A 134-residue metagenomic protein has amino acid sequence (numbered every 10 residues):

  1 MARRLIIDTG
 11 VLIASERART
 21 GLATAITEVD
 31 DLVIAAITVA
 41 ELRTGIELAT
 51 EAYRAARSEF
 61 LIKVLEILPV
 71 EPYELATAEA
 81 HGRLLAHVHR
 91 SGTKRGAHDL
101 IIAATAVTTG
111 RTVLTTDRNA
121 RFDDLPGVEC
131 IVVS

Functional and structural regions predicted by a protein language model:
M1-A35, T44-K63: Short, well-structured N-terminal submotif of metal-dependent ribonuclease cores
A2, A103, V107-S134: Acidic, PIN/NYN-like endoribonuclease modules and their adjacent C-terminal/linker elements
R3, P69-L114: Active-site neighborhoods of divalent-metal-dependent phosphate/nucleic-acid chemistry enzymes
I7-D8, I34-A35, K94-G96, D117-R118 (+1 more regions): Histidine- and aromatic-rich ligand-binding microenvironments
L12, V39-L42, A78, N119-F122: A generic structural signal for short hydrophobic patches within well-formed alpha-helices
E28, E66, L125-P126: Short, structured coil segments at secondary-structure junctions
A49-Y53, V88-H89, C130-S134: Short, hinge-like loop/turn segments at secondary-structure boundaries
